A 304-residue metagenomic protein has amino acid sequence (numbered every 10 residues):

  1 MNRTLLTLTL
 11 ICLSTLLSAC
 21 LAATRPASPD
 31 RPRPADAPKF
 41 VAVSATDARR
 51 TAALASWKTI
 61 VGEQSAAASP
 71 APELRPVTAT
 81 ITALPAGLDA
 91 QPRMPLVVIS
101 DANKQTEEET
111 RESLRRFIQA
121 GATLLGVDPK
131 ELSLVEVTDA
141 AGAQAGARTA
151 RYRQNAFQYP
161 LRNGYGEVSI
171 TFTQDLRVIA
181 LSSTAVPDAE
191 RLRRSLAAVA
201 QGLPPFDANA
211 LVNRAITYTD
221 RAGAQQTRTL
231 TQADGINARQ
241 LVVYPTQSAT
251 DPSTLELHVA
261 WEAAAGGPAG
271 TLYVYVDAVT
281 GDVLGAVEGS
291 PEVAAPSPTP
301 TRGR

Functional and structural regions predicted by a protein language model:
M1-T9: Bacterial N-terminal signal peptides that target proteins for export
L17-A19: C-terminal motif of bacterial Sec signal peptides marking the signal peptidase cleavage site
R25-R304: Segments that shape or occlude catalytic/ligand-binding pockets
